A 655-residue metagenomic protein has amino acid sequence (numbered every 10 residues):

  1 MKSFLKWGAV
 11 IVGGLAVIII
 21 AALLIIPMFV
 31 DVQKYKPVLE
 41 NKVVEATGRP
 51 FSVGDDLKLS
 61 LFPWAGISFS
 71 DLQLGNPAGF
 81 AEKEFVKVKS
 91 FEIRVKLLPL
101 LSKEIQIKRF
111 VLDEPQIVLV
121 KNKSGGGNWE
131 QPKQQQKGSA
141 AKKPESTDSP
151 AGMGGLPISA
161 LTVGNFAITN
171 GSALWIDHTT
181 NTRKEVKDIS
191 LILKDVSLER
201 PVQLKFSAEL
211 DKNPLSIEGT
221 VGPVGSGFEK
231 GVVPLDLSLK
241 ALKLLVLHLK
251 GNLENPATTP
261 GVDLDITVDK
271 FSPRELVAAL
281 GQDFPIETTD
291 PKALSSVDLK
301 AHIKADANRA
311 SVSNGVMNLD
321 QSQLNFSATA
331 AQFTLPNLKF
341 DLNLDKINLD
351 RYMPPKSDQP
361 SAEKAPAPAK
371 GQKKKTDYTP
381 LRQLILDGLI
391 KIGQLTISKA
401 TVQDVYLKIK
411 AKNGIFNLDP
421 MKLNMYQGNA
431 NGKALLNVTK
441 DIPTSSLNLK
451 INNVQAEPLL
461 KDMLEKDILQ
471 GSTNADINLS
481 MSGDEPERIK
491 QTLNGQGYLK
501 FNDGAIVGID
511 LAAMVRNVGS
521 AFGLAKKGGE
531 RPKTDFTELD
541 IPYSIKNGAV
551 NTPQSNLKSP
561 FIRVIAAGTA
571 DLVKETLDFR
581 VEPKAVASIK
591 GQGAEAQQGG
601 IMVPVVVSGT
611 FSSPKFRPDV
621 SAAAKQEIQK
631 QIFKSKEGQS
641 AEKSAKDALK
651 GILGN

Functional and structural regions predicted by a protein language model:
M1-G48, G638-Q639: N-terminal type II signal-anchor transmembrane helix that functions as the membrane-insertion/stop-transfer segment
M28, N41, W64-K87, Q106-G138 (+8 more regions): Small-residue helix/turn framework positions
V44-D71: Short extracytoplasmic
A46, A365-I385, S644, I652: N-terminal leader/targeting segments and the immediate start of mature chains
F91: An amphipathic, basic-hydrophobic helix/alpha-beta surface used to engage anionic, phosphate-rich ligands or surfaces
P132-G155, P355-D377: Intrinsically disordered, low-complexity linkers and terminal tails enriched in Pro/Gly and often acidic or mixed-charge
A624-L653: Composition-driven recognition of long, low-complexity, acid-poor segments enriched in small hydrophobic and small
